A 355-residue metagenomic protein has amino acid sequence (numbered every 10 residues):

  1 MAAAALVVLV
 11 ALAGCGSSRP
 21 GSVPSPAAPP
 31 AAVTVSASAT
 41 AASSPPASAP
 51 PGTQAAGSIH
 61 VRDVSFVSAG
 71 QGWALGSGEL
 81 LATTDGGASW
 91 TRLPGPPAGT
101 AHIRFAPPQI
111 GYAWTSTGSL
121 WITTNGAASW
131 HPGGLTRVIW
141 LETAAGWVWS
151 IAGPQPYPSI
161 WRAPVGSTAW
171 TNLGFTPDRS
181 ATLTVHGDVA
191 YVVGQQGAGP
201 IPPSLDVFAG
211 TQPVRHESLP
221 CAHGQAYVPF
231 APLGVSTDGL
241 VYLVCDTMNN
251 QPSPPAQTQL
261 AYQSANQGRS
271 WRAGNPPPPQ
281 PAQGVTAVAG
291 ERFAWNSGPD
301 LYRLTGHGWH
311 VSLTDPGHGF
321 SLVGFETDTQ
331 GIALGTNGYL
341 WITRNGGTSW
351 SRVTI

Functional and structural regions predicted by a protein language model:
M1-A3: Bacterial N-terminal signal peptides that target proteins for export
A5-V7, A11-I355: Extracellular glycan-interacting surfaces
